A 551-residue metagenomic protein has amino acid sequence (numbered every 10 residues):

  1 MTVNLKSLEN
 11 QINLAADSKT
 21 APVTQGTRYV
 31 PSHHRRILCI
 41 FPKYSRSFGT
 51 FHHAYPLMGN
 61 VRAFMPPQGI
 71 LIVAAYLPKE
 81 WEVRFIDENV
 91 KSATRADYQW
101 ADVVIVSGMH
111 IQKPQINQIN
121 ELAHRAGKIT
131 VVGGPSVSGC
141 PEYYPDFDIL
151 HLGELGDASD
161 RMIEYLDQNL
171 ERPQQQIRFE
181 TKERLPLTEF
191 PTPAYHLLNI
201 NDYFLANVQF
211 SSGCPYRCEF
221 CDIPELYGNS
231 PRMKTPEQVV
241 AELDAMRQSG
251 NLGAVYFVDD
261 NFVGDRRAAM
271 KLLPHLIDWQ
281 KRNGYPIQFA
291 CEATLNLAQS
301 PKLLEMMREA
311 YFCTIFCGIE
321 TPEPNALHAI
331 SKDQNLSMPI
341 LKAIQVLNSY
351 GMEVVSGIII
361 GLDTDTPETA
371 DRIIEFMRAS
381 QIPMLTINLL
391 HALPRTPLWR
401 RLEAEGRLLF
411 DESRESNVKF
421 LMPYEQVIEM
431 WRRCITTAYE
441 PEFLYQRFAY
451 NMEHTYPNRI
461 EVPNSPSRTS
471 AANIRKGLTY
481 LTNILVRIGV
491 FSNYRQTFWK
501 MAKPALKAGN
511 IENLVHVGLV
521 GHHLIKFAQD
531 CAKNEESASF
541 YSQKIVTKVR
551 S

Functional and structural regions predicted by a protein language model:
M1-C39, R46-F48, E82-F85, D97 (+1 more regions): Radical SAM enzyme core and accessory elements
N4-N251: Acidic, low-complexity intrinsically disordered segments
C39, V106, L152, F257-D259 (+2 more regions): Conserved beta-strand positions
R46-H52, G139-E142, Y216, R266-R267 (+4 more regions): Flexible glycine/acidic-rich beta-alpha junction loops that bind and position SAM and/or redox cofactors in anaerobic
Y76, L122, I129, Y165 (+8 more regions): Alpha-helical scaffold elements within enzyme catalytic domains, especially in hydrolases
T94, W100-V104, L272-W279, T366-P383 (+1 more regions): Short, electropositive alpha-helical surface patch
E142-R161, M306-T314, I374-I387: Structural recognition of alpha->loop->beta junctions
E189-V355, I360-E375, E403: Radical SAM [4Fe-4S] cluster-binding motif and immediate context
